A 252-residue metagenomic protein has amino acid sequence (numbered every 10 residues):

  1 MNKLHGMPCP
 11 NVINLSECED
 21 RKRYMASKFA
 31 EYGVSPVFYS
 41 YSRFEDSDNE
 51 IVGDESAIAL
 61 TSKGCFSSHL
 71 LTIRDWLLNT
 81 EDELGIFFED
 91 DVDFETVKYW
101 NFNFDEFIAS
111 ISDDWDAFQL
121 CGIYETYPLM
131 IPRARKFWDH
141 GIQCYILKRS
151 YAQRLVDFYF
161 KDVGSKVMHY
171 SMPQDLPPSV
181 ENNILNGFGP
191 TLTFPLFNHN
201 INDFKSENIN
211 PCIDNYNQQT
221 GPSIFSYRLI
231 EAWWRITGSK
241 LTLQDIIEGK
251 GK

Functional and structural regions predicted by a protein language model:
M1-F88, V92-K252: An acidic/histidine-cluster motif and surrounding catalytic segment that typifies divalent-metal-assisted enzyme active
